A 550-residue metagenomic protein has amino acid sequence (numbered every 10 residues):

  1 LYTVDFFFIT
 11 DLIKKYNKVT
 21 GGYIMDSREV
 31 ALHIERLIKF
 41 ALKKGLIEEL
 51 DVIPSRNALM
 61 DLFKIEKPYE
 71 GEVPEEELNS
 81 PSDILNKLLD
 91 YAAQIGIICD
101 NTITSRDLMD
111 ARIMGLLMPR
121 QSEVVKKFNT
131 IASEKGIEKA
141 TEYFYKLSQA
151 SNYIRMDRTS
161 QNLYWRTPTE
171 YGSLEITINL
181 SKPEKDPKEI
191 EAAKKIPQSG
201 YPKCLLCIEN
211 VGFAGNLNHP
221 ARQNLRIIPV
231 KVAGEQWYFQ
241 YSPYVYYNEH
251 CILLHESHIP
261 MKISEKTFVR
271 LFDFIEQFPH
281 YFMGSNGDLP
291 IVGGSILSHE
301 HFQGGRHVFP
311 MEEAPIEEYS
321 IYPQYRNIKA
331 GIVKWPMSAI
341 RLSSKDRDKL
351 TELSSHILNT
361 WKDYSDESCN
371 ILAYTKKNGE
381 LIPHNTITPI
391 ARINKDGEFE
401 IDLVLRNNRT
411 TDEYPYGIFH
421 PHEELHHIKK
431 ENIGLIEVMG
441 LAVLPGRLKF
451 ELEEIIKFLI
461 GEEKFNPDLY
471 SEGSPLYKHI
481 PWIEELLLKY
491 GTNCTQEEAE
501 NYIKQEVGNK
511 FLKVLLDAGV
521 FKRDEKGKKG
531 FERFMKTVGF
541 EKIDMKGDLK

Functional and structural regions predicted by a protein language model:
L1, D5-I24: Short, Lys/Arg-enriched N-terminal segments with co-localized hydrophobic residues within the first ~10-30 amino acids
I13, G21-L253, S257-P260, K334-P336 (+3 more regions): Active-site microenvironments that recognize anionic phosphate/pyrophosphate groups
E189, S295-S298: Short acidic, glycine/serine/threonine-rich loops at helix termini
N224-I227, E256-M283: Helical scaffold of the NTase/Pol beta-like nucleotidyltransferase catalytic core
W237-S242, T267-I275, I321-I328: Structured alpha-helical segments in the cores of large, soluble enzyme domains
H250-R270, S338-R347: Short histidine-centered catalytic/ligand-binding loop motif
I275-S295, G304-S365: Catalytic or ion-translocation cores adjacent to nucleophile or general acid/base/metal-coordination motifs in diverse
